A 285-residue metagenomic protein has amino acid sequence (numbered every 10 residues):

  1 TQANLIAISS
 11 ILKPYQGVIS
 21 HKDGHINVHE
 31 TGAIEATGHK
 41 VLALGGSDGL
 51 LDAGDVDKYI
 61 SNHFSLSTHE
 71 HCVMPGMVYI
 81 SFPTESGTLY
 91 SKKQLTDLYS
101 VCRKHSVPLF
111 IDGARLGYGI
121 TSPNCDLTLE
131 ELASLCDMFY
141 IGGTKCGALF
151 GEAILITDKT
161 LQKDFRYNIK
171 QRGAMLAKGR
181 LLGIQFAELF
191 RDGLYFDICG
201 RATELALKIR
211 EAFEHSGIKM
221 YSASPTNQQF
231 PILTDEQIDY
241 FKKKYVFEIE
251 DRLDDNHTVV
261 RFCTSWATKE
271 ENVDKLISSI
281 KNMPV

Functional and structural regions predicted by a protein language model:
T1-V18, N27-E35: Conserved beta-loop-alpha segment that forms the PLP phosphate-binding cup at the N-terminus of a helix
K13-Y15, L207-M283: Conserved C-terminal alpha-helix-loop-beta "cap" of PLP-dependent enzymes that closes/shapes the active-site mouth
K22-I26, Q171-R172: Short glycine-enriched loops at secondary-structure junctions
G38-P83, Y90-D97: PLP-dependent aminotransferase-class I/II
V41-L42, L109-I111, M220: Hydrophobic beta-strand scaffold residues
M74-P75, S81-T84, L89, D126-P225: Active-site C-terminal subdomain of aminotransferase-like
Y90-S122: Catalytic PLP-binding core of fold-type I/II PLP enzymes
